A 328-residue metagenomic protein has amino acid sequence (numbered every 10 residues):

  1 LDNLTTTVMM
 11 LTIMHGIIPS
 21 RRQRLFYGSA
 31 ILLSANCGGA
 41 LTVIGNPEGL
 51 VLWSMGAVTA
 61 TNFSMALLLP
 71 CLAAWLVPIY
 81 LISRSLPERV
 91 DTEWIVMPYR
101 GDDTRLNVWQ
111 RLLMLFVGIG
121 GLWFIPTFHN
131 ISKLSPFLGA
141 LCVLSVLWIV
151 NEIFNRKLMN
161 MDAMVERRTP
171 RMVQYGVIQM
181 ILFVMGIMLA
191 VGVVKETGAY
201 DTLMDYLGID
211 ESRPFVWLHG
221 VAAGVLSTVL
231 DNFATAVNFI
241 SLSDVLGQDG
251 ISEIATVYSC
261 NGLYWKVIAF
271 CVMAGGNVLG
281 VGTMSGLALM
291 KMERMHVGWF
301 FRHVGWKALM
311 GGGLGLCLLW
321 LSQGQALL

Functional and structural regions predicted by a protein language model:
L1-N36, P47-L68, V193-V297: Membrane-interfacial helix-loop connectors
I17-I18, R84-E88, W148-N155, V194 (+1 more regions): Structural signal for the C-terminal ends of transmembrane alpha-helices and the immediately following loop
R21-L25, S29, L41, V58-Q110 (+2 more regions): Juxtamembrane and boundary regions of transmembrane helices in multi-pass small-molecule transporters and channels
A60-L69, L106-N107, H129-G139, P170-G176 (+4 more regions): Interfacial loop-to-helix junctions that mark the boundaries of transmembrane helices in multi-pass membrane
L72-L81, F116-F124, S145, I149 (+6 more regions): Generic alpha-helical transmembrane segments of integral inner-membrane proteins, especially permease/transport modules
D102-F116, V165-M188, D205-R213: Membrane-water interface at loop-to-transmembrane-helix junctions
W123-I153: Flexible hinge motifs at transmembrane-helix junctions and intramembrane kinks/re-entrant loops in multi-pass membrane
F124-N130, G192-L203, L319-L328: Transmembrane helix-loop junctions in multi-pass membrane proteins
